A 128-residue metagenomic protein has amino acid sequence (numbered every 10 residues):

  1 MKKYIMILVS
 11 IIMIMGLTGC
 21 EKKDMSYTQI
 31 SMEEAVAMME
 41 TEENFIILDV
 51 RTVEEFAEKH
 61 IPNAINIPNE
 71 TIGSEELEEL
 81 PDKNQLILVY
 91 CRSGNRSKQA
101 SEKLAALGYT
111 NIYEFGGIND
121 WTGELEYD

Functional and structural regions predicted by a protein language model:
Y4-L8, M15-M38, F45, E54-Q85 (+1 more regions): Rhodanese-like catalytic fold shared by cysteine-dependent sulfurtransferases and DSP/PTP-type phosphatases
I47-D49: Hydrophobic beta-strand scaffold positions of dinucleotide-using enzymes
